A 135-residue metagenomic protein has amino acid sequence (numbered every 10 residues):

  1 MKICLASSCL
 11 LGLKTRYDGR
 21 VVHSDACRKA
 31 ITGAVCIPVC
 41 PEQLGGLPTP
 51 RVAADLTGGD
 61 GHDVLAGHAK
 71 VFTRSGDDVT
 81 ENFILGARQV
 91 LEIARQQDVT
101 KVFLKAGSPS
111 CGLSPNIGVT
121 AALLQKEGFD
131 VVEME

Functional and structural regions predicted by a protein language model:
M1-C4: Extreme N-terminal starter segment of soluble prokaryotic enzymes
S7-S8, C40, K105: Short beta-strand segments
G12-D18: Short N-terminal binding/cap micro-motifs at the start of the first secondary-structure element
K14, L47-P48, S110-L113: Short catalytic/ligand-binding loop motif for oxyanion handling, primarily in non-cytosolic enzymes, centered on
Y17, D25, L44, H62-Q89 (+1 more regions): Divalent-metal-activated hydrolytic enzyme cores
V22-K70: Short, surface-exposed acidic-centric catalytic microdomains
Q89-I117: N-terminal glycine-rich phosphate/adenylate-binding segment common to multiple enzyme folds
